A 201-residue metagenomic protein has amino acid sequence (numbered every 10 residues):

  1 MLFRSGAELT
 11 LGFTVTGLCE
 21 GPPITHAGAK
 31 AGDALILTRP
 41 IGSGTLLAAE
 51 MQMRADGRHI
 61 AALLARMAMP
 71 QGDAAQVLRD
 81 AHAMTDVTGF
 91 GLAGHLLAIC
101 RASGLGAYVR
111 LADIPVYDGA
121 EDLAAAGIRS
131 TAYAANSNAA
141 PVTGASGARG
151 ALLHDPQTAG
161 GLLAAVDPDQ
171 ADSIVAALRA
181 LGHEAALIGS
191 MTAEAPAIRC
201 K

Functional and structural regions predicted by a protein language model:
F3-K201: Helix-biased detector of long, well-ordered alpha-helical tracts
